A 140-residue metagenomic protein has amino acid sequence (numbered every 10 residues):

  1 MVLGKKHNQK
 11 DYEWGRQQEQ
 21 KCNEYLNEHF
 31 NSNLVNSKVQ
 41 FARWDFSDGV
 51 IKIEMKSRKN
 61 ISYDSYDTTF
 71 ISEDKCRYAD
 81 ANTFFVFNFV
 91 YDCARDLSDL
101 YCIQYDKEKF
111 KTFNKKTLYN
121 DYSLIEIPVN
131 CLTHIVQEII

Functional and structural regions predicted by a protein language model:
M1-K52, K56-I140: Nucleic-acid endonuclease domains
